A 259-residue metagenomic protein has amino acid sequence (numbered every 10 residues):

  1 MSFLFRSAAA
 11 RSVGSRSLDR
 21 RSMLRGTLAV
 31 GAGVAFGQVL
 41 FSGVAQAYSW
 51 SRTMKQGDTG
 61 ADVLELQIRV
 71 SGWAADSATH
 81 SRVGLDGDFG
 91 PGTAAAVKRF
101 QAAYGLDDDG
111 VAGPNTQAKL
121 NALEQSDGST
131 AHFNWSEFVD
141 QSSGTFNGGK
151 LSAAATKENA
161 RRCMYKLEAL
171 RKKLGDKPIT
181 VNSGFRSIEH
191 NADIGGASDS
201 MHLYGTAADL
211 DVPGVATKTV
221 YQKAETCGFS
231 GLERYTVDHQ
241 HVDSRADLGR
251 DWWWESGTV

Functional and structural regions predicted by a protein language model:
M1-L18, A32, F36, V44-Q46: N-terminal secretory signal peptides
D19-L28: N-terminal export leaders
W50-A122: Short acidic, glycine/serine/threonine-rich helix-capping segments at coil-helix boundaries
A78-L85, D108-V111, D176-F185, F229-T236: Surface-exposed patches in mature extracellular/periplasmic domains of secreted proteins
A112, E124, S183-F185, V212-G214 (+1 more regions): A mature extracytoplasmic/lumenal domain signature
A118, A197-V259: Catalytic cores and adjacent binding grooves of peptidoglycan-active enzymes
S129-L174: Active-site acidic/histidine clusters and adjacent loop/turn architecture that either coordinate catalytic ions
E168-G195: Extended, low-complexity, intrinsically disordered C-terminal regulatory tails of eukaryotic serine/threonine kinases
